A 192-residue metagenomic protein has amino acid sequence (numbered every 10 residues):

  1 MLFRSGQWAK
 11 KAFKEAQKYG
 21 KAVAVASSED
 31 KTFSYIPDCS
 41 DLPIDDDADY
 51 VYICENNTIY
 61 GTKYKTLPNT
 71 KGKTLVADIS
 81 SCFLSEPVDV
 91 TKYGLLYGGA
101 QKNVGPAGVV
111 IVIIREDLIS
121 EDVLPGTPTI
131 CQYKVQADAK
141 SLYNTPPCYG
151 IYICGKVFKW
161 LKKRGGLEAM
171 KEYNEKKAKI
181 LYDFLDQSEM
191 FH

Functional and structural regions predicted by a protein language model:
G6-W8, S28-K31, N56-Y60, S80-F83 (+3 more regions): Short acidic/polar capping segments at secondary-structure boundaries
K11-Y19: Active-site-proximal loop->helix
A16, S28-F83: Active-site phosphate-binding strand-loop segment of PLP-dependent enzymes
Y35-P37, G61-T66, S85-T91, A107-V110 (+2 more regions): A short secondary-structure junction signal
V76, V90-Q101, V110: Conserved active-site segment immediately N-terminal to the catalytic lysine that forms the internal aldimine
A100-Y182: Active-site C-terminal subdomain of aminotransferase-like
I180-H192: PLP-dependent aminotransferase class I/II
